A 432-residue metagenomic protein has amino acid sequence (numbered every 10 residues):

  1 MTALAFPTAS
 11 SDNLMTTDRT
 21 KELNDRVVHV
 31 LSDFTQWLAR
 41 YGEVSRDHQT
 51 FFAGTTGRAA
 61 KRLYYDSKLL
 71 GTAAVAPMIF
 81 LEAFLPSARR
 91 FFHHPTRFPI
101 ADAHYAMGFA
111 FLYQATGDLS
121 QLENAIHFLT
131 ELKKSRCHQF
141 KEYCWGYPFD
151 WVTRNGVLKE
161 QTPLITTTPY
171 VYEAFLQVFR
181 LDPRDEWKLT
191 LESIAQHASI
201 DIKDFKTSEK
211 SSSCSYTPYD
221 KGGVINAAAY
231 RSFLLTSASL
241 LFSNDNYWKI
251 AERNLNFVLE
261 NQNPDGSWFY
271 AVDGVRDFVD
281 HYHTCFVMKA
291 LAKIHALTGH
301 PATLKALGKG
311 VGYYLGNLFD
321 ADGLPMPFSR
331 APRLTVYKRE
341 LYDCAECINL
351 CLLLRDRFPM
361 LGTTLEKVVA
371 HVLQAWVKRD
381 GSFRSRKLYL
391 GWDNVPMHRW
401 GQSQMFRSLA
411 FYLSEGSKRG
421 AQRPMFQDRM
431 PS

Functional and structural regions predicted by a protein language model:
T2-S432: Glycan-recognition and catalytic cores of secretory/periplasmic carbohydrate-active enzymes
